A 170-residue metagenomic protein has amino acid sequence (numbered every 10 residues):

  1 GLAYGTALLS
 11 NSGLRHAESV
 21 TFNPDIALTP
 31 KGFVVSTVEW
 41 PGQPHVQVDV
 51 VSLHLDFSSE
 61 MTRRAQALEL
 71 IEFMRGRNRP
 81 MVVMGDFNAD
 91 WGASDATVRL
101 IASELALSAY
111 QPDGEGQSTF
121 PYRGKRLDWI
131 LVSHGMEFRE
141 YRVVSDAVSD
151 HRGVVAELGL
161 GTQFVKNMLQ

Functional and structural regions predicted by a protein language model:
G1-Q170: Active-site regions of metal-assisted phosphoester/phosphodiester hydrolases, unifying DNase/endonuclease modules
